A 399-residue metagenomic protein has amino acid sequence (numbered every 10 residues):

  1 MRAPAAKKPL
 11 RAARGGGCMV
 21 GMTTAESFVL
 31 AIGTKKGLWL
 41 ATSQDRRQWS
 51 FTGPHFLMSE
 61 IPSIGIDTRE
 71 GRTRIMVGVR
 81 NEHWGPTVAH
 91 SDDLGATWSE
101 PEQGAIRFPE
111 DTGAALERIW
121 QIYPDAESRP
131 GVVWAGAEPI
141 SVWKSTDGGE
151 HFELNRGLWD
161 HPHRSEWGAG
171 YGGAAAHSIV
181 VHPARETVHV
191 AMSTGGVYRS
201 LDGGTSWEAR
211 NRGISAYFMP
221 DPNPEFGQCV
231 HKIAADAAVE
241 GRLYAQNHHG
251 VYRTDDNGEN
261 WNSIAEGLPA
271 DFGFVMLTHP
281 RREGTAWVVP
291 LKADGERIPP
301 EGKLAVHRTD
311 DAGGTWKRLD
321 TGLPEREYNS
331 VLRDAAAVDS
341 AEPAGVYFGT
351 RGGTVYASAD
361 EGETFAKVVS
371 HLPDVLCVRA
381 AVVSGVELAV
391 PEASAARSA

Functional and structural regions predicted by a protein language model:
R2-A399: Extracellular glycan-interacting surfaces
